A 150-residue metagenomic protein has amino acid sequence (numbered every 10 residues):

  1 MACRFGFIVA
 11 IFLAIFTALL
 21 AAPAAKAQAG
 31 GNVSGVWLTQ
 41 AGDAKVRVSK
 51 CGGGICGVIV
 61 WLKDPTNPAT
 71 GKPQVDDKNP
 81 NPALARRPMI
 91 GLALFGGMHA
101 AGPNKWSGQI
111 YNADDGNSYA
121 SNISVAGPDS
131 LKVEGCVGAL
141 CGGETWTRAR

Functional and structural regions predicted by a protein language model:
M1-F5: N-terminal secretory signal peptides that target proteins for export/translocation
V9-L19: Bacterial N-terminal signal peptides
L20-A27: Sec/Tat signal peptide C-region and signal peptidase I cleavage site
A29, V33-S34, Q40-D114, S118-S121: Central antiparallel beta-sheet cores of small beta-barrel/beta-sandwich binding domains
C51, A126-G127: Structural motif
P82-A83, Y111, L131-G138: Short aromatic-glycine motifs in intrinsically disordered, low-complexity regions
G102, G127-D129: Residue-level recognition of beta-strand termini and adjacent short loop/turns
P128, V137-R150: Edge beta-strand at a domain terminus
